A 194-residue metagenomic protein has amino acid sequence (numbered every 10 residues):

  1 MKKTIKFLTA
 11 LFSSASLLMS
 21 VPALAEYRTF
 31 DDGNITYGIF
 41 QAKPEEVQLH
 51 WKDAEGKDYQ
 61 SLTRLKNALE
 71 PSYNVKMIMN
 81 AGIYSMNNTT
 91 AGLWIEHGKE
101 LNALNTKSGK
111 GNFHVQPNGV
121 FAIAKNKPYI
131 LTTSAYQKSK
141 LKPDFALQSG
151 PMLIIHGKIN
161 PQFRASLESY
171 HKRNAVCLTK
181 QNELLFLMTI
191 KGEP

Functional and structural regions predicted by a protein language model:
M1-F7: Positively charged n-region of N-terminal signal peptides that target proteins for export
T9-M19: Bacterial N-terminal signal peptides
V21-N112: Zymogen propeptides
I35-G38, P117-N118, Y170-A175: Short glycine-rich loop/turn motifs
A54-D58, A135-S139, M188-E193: Short, solvent-exposed aromatic-acidic interface loops
V75-M77, G119-V120, P128-I130, P151-M152 (+2 more regions): Structural motif
S85, T89-A165: Active-site-adjacent helix-turn-beta-strand microarchitecture at beta-sheet edges that either contains or buttresses
D144, Q148, I155-P194: Domain-core and long-helix interface of multi-subunit machines
